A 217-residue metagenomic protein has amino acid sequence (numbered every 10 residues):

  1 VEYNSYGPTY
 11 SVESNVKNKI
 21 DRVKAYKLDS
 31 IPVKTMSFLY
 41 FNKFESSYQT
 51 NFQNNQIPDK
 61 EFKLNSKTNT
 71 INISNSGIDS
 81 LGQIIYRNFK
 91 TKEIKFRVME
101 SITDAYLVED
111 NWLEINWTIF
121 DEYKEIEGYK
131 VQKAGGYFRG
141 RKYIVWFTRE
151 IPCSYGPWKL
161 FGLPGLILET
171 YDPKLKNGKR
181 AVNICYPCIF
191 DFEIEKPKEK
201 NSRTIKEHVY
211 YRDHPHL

Functional and structural regions predicted by a protein language model:
V1-L217: Extended soluble regions of mature proteins
